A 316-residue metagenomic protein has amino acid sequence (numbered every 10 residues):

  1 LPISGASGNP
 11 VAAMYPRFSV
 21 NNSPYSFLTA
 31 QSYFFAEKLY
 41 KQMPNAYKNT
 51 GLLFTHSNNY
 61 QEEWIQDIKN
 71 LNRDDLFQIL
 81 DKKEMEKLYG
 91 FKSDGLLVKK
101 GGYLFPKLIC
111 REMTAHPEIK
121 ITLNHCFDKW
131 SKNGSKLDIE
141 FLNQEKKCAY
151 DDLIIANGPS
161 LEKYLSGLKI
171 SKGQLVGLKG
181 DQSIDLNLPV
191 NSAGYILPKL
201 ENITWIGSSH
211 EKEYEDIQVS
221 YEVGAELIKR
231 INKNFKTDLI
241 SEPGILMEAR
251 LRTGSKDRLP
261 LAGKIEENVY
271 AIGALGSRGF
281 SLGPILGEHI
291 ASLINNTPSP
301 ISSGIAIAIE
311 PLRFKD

Functional and structural regions predicted by a protein language model:
L1-S19, M43-Y47, D152, A156-E267: Active-site substrate-recognition segment that forms the wall of the catalytic cavity or substrate channel
A13-L88: Dinucleotide-binding Rossmann-like beta1-alpha1 core, especially the glycine-rich loop that anchors the ADP
V20-N21, P44-F54, I79-T114, S209-E213 (+2 more regions): Helix-loop-beta segment of a Rossmann-like dinucleotide-binding subdomain
N21-S32, N59-E62, G95-T114, Q218-V223 (+1 more regions): Short beta-strand to alpha-helix junction loop
R73-F77, E242-D316: C-terminal catalytic lobe of FAD-dependent flavoproteins
Q78-L80, K120-N124, I245-L246: General small-molecule cofactor/ligand-binding pocket signal
L123-D138: A conserved short coil-to-beta-strand element within the FAD-binding core of flavoproteins
L142-D152: Core beta-strand elements of the Rossmann-like FAD/NAD(P) dinucleotide-binding domain in flavoenzyme oxidoreductases
